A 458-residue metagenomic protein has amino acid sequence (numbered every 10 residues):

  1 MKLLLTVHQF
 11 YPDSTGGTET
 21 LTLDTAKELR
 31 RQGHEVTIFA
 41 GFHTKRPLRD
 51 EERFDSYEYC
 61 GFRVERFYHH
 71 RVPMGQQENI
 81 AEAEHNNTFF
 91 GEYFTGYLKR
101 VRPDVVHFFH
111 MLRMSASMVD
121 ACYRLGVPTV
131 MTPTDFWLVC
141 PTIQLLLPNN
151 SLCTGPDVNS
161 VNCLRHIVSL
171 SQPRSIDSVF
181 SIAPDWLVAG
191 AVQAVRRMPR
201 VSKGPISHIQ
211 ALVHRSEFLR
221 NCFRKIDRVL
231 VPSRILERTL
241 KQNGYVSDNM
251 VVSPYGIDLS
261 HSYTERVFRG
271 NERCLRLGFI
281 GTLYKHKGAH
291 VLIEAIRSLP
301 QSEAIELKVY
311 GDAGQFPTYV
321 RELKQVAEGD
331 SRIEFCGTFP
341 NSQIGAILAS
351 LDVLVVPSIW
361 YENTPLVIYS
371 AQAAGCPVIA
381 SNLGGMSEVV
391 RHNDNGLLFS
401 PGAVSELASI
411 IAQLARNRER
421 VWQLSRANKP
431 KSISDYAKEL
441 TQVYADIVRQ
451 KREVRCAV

Functional and structural regions predicted by a protein language model:
M1-R63, L125-V127, R297, K438 (+1 more regions): N-terminal subdomain of nucleotide-sugar transferases
T20, Y284-S298: A conserved mid-protein helix/loop that constitutes part of the nucleotide-sugar donor-binding site
K241, S247-V251, G256-C274, A346 (+1 more regions): Acidic anion/phosphate-binding donor-loop and adjacent secondary structure in glycosyltransferase catalytic cores
I280, E306-R321: Glycosyltransferase donor-sugar binding loop
V320-S342: Nucleotide-activated donor-binding/catalytic signature segment of Leloir-type glycosyltransferases, i.e., the conserved
P377-A380: Short hydrophobic beta-strand element within catalytic cores of glycosyltransferases and related nucleotide-activated
H392-N393, L397-V404, Q413-R418: Conserved acidic donor-binding segment of nucleotide-sugar-dependent glycosyltransferases
E419-R449: A charged, aromatic-enriched C-terminal amphipathic alpha-helix characteristic of glycosyltransferases across folds
